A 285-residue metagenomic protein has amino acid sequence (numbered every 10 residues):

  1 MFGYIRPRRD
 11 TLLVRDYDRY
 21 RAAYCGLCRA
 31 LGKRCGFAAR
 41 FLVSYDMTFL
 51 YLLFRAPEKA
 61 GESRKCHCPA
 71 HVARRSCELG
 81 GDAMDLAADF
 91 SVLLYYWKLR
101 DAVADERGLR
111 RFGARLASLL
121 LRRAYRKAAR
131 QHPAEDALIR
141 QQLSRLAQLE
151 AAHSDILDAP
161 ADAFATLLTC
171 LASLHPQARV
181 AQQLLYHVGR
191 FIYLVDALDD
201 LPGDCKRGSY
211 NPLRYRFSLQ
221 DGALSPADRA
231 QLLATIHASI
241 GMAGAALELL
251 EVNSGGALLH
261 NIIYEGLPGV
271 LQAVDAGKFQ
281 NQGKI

Functional and structural regions predicted by a protein language model:
M1-Q183, R190, L194-H237, A243-G255 (+3 more regions): Acidic catalytic motifs of isoprenoid enzymes
